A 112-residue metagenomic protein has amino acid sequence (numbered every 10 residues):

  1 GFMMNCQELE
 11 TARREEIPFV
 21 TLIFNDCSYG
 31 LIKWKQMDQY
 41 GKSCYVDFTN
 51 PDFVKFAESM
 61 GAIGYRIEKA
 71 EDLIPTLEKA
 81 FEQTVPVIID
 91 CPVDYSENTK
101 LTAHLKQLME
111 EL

Functional and structural regions predicted by a protein language model:
G1-L112: Thiamine diphosphate
